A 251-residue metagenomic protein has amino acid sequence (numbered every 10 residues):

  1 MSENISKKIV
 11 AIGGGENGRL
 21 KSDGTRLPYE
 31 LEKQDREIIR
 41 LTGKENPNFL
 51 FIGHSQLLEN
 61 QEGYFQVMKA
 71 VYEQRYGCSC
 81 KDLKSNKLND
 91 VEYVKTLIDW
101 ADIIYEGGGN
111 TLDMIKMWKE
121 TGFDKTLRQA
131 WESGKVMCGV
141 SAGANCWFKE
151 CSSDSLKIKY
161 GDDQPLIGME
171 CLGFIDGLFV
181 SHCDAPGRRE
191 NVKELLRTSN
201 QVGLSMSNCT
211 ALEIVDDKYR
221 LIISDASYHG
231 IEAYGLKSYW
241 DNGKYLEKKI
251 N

Functional and structural regions predicted by a protein language model:
S2-E45, I52, Q56, E62 (+3 more regions): C-terminal and late-domain segments of enzyme folds
A11, I103-G107, C138, F179-V180: Structural motif
G15-N17, G109-T111, G143: Short glycine-rich anion-binding loops that position phosphate/pyrophosphate groups of nucleotides and phosphorylated
R19, M114-I115, F148: Glycine/Thr-rich phosphate-binding loops of Rossmann-like dinucleotide-binding domains
L50-G109, D113: Portal/gating segments that form or line small-molecule/metal binding sites
L97-W100, E120-G134: Catalytic-core regions built around general acid/base machinery
Y105-G108, W131-E150: Catalytic nucleophile loop
